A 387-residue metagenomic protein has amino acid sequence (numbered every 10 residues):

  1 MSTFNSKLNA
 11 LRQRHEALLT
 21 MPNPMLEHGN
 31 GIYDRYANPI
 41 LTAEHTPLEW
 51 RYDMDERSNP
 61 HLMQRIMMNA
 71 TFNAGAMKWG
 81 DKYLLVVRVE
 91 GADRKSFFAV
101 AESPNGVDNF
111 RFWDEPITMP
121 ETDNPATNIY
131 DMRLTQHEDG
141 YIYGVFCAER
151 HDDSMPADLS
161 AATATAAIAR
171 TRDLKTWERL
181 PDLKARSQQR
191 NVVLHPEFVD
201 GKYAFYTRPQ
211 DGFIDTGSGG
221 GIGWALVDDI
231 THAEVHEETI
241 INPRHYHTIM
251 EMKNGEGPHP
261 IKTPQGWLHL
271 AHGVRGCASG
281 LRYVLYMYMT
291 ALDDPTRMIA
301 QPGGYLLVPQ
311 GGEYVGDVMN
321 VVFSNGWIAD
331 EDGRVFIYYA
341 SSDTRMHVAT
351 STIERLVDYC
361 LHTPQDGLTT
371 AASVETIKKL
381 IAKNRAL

Functional and structural regions predicted by a protein language model:
M1-N73, M77-T127, Q136-V193, E197-M252 (+2 more regions): Beta-rich carbohydrate-recognition and catalytic domains
R133: Glycine-rich, Trp-frequent "lid" loop and neighboring beta-strands that shape and gate the flavin cofactor pocket
H259: Active-site/ligand-binding surface loops and adjacent short beta/alpha elements that line catalytic pockets across
V322-G326: Extended, compositionally biased non-globular segments
I328-G333: Well-ordered alpha/beta subsegment
F336: Short, surface-exposed ligand- or partner-binding patches at beta-edge/loop junctions that are enriched in aromatics
